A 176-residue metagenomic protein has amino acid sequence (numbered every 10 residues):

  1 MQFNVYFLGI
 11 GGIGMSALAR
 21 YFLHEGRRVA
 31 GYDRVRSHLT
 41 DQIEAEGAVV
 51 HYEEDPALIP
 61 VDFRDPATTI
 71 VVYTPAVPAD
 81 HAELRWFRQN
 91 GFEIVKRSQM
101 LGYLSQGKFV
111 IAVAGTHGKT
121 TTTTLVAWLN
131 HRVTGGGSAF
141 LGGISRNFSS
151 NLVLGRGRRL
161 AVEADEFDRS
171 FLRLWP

Functional and structural regions predicted by a protein language model:
M1-V49, P66-V71, Q89-F92: ATP-dependent carboxylate-amine ligase
F3, Y21, E44, I59-F63 (+1 more regions): Phosphate-binding loop of NTP-binding sites
V29-D33, V50-H51, V71-Y73, S138-L141 (+1 more regions): Short, hydrophobic beta-strand segments that form beta-sheet elements in well-ordered domains
R34-V35, D55, Q99-M100: Short, ordered loop/turn segments at secondary-structure junctions
V50-E54, V95: Short acidic-hydrophobic, aromatic-tinged amphipathic segments that line or gate anion-handling sites
